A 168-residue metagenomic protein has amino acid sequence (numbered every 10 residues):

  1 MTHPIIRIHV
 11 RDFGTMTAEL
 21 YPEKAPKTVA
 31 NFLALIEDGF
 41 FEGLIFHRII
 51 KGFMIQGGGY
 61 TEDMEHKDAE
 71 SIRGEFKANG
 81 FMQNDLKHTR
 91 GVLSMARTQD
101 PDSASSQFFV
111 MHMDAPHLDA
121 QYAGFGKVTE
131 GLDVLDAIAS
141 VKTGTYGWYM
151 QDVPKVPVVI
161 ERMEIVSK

Functional and structural regions predicted by a protein language model:
M1-K168: Cyclophilin-like peptidyl-prolyl cis-trans isomerases
